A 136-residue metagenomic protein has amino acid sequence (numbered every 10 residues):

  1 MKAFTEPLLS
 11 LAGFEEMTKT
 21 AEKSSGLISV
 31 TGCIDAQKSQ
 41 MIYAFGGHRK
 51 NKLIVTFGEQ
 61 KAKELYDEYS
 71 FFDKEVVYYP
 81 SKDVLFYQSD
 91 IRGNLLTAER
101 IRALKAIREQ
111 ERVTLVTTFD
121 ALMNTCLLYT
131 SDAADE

Functional and structural regions predicted by a protein language model:
M1-S131: ASCE RecA-like P-loop NTPase motor cores that couple ATP hydrolysis to mechanical translocation on nucleic acids
D132-E136: A short, hydrophobic C-terminal helix/tail in secreted or cell-surface proteins
